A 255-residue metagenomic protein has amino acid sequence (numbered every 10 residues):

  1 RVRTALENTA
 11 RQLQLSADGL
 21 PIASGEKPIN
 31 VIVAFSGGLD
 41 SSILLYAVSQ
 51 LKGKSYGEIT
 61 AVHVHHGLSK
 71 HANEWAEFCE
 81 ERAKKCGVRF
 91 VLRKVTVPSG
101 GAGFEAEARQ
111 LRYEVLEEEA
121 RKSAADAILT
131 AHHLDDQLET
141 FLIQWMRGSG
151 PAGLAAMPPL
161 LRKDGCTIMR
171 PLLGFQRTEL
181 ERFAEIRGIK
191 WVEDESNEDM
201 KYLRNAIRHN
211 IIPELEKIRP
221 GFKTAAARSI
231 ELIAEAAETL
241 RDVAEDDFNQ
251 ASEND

Functional and structural regions predicted by a protein language model:
R1-P213: Core alpha/beta nucleotide-donor-binding catalytic domains of modification enzymes
K163, K201-D255: ATP/NTP-dependent adenylation/nucleotidyl-transfer catalytic domains that generate, transfer, or process NMP-activated
